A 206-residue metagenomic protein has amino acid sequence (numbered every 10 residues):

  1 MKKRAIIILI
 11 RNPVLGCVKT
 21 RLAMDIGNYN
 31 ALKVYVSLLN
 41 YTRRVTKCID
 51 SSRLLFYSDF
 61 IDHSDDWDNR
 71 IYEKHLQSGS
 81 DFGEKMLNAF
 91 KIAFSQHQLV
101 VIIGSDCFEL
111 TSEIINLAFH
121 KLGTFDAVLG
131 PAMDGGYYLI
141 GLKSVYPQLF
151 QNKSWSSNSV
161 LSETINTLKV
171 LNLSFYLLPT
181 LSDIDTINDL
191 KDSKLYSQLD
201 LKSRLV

Functional and structural regions predicted by a protein language model:
M1-R21: N-terminal nucleotide-binding beta1-loop-alpha1 segment
K33-S51: A short, N-terminal amphipathic alpha-helix
S51-E73: Acidic donor-binding segment of Leloir-type glycosyltransferases
W67-L99, S157-V160: Short phosphate-binding loop-to-helix
V101-I103: Short aromatic-hydrophobic micro-motifs that form the base-stacking/packing surface for donor nucleotide recognition
L110-G135: Conserved donor-nucleotide/metal-binding helix-loop-beta segment in metal-dependent transferases, i.e., the alpha-helix
Y146-T167: Short, glycine-/small-residue-rich phosphate/pyrophosphate-handling segment
E163-V206: Conserved alpha/beta core of the MobA/IspD/sugar-nucleotide pyrophosphorylase nucleotidyltransferase superfamily
